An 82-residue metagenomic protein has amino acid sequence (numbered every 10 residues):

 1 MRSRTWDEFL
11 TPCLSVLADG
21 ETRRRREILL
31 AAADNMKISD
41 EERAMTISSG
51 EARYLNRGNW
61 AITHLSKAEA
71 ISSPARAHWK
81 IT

Functional and structural regions predicted by a protein language model:
R2-R4, A33-N59: Short, positively charged loop/turn segments that connect secondary-structure elements
L10-L14: Hydrophobic residues on short alpha-helical segments
S15-A18, A33: Short, locally clustered residues in the helix-turn-helix/winged-helix DNA-binding domain
L17-E27: Short capping segments at the starts of secondary-structure elements
I62-L65: Basic amphipathic alpha-helical segments that dock to polyanions
E69: Glycine-centered, phosphate/nucleic-acid-interacting loop/turn motifs that mediate DNA/RNA or nucleotide
S72-T82: Accessory beta->alpha helical hairpin/"wing" motif in late/C-terminal subdomains of nucleic-acid enzymes
